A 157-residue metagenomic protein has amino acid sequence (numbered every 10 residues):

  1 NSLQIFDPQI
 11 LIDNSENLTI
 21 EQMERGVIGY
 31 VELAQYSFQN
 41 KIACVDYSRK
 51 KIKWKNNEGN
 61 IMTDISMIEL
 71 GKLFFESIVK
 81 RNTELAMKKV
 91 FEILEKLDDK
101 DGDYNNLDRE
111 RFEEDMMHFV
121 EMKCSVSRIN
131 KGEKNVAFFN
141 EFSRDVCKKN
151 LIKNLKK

Functional and structural regions predicted by a protein language model:
N1-K157: Extended amphipathic coiled-coil helices
